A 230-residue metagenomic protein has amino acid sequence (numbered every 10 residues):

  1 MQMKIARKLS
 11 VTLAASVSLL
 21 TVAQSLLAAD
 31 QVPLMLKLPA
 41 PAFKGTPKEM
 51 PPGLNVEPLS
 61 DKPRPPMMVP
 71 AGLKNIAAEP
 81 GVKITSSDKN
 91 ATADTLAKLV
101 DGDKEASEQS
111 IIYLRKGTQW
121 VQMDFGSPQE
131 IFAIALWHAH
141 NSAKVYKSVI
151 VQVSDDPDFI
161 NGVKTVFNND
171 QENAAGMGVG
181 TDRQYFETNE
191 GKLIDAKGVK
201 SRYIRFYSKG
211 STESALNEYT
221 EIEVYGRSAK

Functional and structural regions predicted by a protein language model:
Q2-L13: Bacterial N-terminal signal peptides that target proteins for export
T12-T21: Bacterial N-terminal signal peptides
V22-A28: Sec/Tat signal peptide C-region and signal peptidase I cleavage site
A29-L73: N-terminal pre-domain segments of enzymes
D30-K48, L114-Q119, Q129, N141-K230: Trp- and acidic/polar-enriched beta-sheet ligand-binding modules for extracellular glycan and matrix recognition
P65-D103: Predominantly extracellular/luminal regions of secreted and cell-surface proteins, especially disulfide-bonded
